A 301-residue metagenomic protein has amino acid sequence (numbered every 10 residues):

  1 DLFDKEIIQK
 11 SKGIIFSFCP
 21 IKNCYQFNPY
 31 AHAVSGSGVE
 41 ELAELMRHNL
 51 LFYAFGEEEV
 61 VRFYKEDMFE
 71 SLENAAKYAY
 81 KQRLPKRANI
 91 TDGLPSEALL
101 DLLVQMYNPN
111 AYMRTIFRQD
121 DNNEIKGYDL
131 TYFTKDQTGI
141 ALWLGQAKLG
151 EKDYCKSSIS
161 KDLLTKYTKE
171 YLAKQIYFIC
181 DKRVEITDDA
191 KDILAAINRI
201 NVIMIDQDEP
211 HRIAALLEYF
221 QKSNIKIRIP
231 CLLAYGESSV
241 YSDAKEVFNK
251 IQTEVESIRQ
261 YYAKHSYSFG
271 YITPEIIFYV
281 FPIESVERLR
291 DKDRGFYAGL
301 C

Functional and structural regions predicted by a protein language model:
D1-A75: A structured, charge-rich N-terminal accessory region that forms the first stable segment of a protein and links
Y78-L99, F117-D120: A short, highly charged nucleic-acid-interacting micro-segment common to nuclease and nuclease-linked defense proteins
A98-Y107: Amphipathic alpha-helical segments that form well-ordered structural scaffolds and often line/cohere around active
V104, L130-Y132, L142-L149: Conserved catalytic cores of phosphodiester-cleaving nucleases, focusing on short active-site segments
Y107-E124: A short acidic/basic microdomain associated with nuclease active sites
N108, E124, Y132-D136, L149-E151: Short, flexible loop/turn elements at secondary-structure junctions
S158-L232, S238, N249: Acidic, metal/cofactor-coordinating or nucleic-acid-engaging core segments within structured domains
S242-C301: Extended, charged low-complexity segments that frequently continue into or abut oligomerization scaffolds
